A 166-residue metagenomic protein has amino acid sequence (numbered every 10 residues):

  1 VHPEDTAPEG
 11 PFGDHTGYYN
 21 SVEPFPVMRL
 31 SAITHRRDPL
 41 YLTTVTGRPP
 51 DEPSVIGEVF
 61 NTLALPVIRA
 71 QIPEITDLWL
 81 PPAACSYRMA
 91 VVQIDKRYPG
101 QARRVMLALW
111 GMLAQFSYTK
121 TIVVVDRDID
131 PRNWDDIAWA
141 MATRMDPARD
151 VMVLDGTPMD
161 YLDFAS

Functional and structural regions predicted by a protein language model:
V1-S166: Charged, compositionally biased interaction regions
